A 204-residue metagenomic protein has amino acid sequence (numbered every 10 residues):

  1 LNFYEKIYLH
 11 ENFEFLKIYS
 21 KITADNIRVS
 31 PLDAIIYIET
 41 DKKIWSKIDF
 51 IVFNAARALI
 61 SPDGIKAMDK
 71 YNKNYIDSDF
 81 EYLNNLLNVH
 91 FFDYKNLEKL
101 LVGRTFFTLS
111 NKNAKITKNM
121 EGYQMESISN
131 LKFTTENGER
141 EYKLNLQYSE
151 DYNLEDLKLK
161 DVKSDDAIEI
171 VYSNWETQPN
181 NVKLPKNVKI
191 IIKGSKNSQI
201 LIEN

Functional and structural regions predicted by a protein language model:
L1, K112-N204: Gly/Pro-enriched, hydrophobic low-complexity segments that function as extracytoplasmic propeptides/linkers
L1-S30: N-terminal leader/targeting segments and the immediate start of mature chains
E14-S20, L32-I38, K42-I48, A56-A58 (+6 more regions): One face of beta-strands
L16, R28-S30, V52, S110 (+1 more regions): Residues that act as N-cap/strand-start positions at coil-to-secondary-structure junctions
N26-S30, I48-R57, K163-A167, K193-Q199: Solvent-exposed loop/turn segments connecting transmembrane beta-strands in outer-membrane beta-barrel proteins
P31-I35, W45, A55-R57, Y75 (+2 more regions): Low-complexity, intrinsically disordered segments exposed to solvent
K43-K95: An acidic-aromatic
N85-T117: C-terminal low-complexity, charged extensions that often adopt amphipathic alpha-helices
